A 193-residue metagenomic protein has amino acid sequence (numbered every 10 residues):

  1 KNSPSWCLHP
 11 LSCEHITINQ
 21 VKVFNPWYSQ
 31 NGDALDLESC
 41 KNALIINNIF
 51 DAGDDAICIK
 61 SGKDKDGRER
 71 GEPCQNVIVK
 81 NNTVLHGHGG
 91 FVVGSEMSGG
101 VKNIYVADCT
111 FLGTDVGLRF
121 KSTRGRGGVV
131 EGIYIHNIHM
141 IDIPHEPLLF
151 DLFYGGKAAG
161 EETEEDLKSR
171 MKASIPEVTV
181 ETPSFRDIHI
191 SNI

Functional and structural regions predicted by a protein language model:
K1-I193: Extracellular/periplasmic carbohydrate-active domains that bind, remodel, or depolymerize complex polysaccharides
